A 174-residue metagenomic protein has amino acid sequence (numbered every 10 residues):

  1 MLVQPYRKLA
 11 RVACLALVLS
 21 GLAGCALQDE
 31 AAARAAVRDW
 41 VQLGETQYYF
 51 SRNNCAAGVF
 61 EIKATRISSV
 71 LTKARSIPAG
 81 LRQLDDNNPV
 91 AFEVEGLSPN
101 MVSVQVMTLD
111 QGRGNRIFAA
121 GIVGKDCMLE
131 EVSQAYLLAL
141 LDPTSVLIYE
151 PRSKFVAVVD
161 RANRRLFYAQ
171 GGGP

Functional and structural regions predicted by a protein language model:
M1-C25: Sec-dependent bacterial lipoprotein signal peptides
L9-L15, D39-L43, Q111-I117: Short, intrinsically disordered, charge-biased short linear motifs at domain edges
L19, Y49, A120-G121: Processing junctions and N-termini across compartments
G24-P89: N-terminal export/targeting and maturation segments
C25, G173-P174: Short, solvent-exposed mixed-charge patches
R75-N163: Functional cores of ribonucleases/endoribonucleases
R164-G173: Glycine-rich, aromatic-bearing surface loops/beta-hairpins
